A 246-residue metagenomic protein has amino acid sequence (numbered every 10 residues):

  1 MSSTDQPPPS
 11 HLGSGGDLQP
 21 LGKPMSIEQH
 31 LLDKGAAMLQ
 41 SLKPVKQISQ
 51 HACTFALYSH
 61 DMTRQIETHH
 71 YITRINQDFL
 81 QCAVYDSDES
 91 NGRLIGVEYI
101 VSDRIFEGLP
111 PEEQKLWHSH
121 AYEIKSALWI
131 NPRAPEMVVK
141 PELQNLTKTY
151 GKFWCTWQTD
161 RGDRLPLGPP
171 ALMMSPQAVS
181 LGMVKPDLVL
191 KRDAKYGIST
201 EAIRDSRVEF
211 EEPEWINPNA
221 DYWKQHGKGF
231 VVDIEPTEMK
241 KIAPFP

Functional and structural regions predicted by a protein language model:
M1-F79, L143-P246: N-terminal domain-onset segments
F79-Q81, L94: Short, surface-exposed beta-edge/turn micro-motifs
D88-K185: An exposed acidic His-Trp-rich patch
